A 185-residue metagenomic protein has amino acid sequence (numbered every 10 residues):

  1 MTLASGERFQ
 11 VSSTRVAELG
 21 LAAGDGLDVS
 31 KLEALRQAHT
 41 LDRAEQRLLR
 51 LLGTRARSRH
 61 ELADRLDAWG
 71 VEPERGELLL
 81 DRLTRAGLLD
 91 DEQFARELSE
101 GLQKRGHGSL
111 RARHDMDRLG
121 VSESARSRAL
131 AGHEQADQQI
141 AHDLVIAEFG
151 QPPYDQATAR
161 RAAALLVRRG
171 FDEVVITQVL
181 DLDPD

Functional and structural regions predicted by a protein language model:
M1-D185: An alpha-helical, amphipathic repeat domain used for nucleic-acid recognition, typified by the mTERF helical solenoid
